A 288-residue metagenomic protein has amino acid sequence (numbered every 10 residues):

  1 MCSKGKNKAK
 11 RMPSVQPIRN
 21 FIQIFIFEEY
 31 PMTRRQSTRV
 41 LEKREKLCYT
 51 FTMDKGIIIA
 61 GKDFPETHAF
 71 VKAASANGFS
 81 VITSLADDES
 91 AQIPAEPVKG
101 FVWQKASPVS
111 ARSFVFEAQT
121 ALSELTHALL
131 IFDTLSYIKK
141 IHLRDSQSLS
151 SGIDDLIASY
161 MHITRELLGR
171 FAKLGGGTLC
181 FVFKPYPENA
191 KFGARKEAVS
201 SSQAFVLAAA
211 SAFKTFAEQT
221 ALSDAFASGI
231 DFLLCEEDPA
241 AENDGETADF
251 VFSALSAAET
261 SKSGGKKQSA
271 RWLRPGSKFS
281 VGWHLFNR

Functional and structural regions predicted by a protein language model:
N20, I24-I26, Y30, Y49: Short, positively charged and aromatic/hydrophobic N-terminal segments
Y49-L85: Canonical Rossmann dinucleotide-binding motif of NAD(H)/NADP(H)-dependent dehydrogenases/reductases, specifically
I58-A60, T126-D133, G177-K184, G229-E236: Structural signature of the Rossmann-like NAD(P)-dependent dehydrogenase/reductase core
A95-A111: Rossmann-fold cofactor-recognition segment
T134-M161, L168-L222: Catalytic loop of short-chain dehydrogenase/reductase
L222-R288: C-terminal helical subdomain
